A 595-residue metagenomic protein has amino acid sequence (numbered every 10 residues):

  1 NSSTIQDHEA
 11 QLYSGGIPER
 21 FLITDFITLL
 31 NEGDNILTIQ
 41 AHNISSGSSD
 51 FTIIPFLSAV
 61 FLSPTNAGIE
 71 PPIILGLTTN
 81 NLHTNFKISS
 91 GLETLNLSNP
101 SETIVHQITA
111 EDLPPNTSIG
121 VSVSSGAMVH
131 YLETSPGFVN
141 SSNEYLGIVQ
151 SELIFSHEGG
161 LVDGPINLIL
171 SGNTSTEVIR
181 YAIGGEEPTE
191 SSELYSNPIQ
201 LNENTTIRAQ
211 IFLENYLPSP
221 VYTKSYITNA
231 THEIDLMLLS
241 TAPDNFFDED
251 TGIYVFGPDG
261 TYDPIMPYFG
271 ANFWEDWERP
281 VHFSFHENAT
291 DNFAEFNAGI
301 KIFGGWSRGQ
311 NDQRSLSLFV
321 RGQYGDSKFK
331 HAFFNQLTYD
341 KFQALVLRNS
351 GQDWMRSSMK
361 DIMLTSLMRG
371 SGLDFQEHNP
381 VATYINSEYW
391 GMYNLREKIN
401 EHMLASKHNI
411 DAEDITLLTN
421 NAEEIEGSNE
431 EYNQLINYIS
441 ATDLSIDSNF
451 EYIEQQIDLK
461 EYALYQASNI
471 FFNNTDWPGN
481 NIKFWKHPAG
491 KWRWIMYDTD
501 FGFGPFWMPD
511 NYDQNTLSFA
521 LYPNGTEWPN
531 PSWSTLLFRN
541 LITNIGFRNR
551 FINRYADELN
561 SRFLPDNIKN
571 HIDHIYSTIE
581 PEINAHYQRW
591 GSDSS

Functional and structural regions predicted by a protein language model:
Y13-L75, H83-T84, G91, S98 (+2 more regions): An acidic-aromatic loop/edge-strand motif
R20-L22, I36-H42, F56, T94-S98 (+5 more regions): Residues within well-ordered beta-strands of beta-sheet-rich folds
T28-N31, S89, I199-T206: Surface-exposed, short loops/turns at beta-strand junctions within beta-sandwich domains
D50, A59-N80, S101-T103, E111-A289 (+1 more regions): Short, compositionally stereotyped local motifs that mark structural "simplifiers"
I69-P71, A127-Y131, P136-Y145, E233-D276 (+11 more regions): Middle-to-C-terminal accessory/interaction subdomains
L316-F319, D326-S358, I362, I439-Q456 (+1 more regions): Short, conserved helix/loop micro-motifs enriched in His/Cys and acidic residues
M355-Y384, E388, E413: A conserved helix-loop-beta module that forms one wall/lid of the active-site cleft in ATP-utilizing catalytic domains
L395-N420: Acidic, His- and aromatic-enriched active-site or binding-groove loops in soluble protein domains that engage sugars
